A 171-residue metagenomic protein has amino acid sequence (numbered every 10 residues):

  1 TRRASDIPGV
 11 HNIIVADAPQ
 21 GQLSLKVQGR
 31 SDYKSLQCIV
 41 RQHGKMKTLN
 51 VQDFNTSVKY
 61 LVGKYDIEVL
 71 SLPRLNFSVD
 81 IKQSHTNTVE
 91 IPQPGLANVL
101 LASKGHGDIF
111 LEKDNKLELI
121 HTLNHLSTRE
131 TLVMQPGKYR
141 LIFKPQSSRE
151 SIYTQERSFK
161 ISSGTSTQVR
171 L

Functional and structural regions predicted by a protein language model:
T1-L171: Short loop/turn and low-complexity linker motifs enriched in small/turn-promoting residues
